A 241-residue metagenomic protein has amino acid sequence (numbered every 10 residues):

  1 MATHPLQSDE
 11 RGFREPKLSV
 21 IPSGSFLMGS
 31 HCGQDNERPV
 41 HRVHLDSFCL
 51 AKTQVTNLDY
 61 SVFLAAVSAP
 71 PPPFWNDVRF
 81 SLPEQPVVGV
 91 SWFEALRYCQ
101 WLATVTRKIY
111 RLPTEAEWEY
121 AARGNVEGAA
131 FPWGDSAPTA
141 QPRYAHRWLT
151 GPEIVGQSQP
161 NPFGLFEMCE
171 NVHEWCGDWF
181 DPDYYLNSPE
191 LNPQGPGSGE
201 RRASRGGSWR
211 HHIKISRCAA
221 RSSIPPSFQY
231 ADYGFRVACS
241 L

Functional and structural regions predicted by a protein language model:
M1-H4, S8, G12-P16, D59 (+2 more regions): Low-complexity, Gly/Pro
M1-T3, S8, V20, S47 (+1 more regions): Generic detector of low-complexity/intrinsically disordered segments and short hydrophobic N-terminal stretches
P5-S8, D35-V40, R221-P226: Short, P/G- and charge-enriched loop/turn segments at secondary-structure junctions
E10-P72, V90-F93, C169-E170, G177 (+1 more regions): A short glycine-rich, aromatic-capped structural motif
I21, L27, H31-C32, P70 (+2 more regions): Functional-site microenvironments in short loops/helix caps that host divalent-cation chemistry
H41, F48, F163, R202 (+1 more regions): Residue-level detector of short, conserved catalytic/binding motifs and their immediate flanks
C49-A51, W101, R236-A238: Residues within well-ordered beta-strands of beta-sheet-rich folds
A231-L241: Short, structured beta-strand segments at or near domain termini in extracellular proteins/domains
